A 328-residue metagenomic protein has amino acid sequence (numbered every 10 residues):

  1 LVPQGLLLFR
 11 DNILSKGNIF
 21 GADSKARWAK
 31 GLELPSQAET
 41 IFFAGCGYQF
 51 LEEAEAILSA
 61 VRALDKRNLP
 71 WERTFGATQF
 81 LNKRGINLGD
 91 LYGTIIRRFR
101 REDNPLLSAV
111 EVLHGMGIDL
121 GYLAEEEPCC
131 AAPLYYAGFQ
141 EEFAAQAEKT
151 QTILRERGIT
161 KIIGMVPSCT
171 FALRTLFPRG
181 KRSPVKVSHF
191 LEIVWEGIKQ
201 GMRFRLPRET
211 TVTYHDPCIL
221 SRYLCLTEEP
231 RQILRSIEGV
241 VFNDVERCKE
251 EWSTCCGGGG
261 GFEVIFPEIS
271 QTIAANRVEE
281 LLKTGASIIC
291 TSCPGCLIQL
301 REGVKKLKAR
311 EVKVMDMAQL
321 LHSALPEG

Functional and structural regions predicted by a protein language model:
L1-E127, L134-G164, T170, L176: Iron-sulfur-cluster electron-transfer modules
G45-G47, E126-G138, I163-T175, H215-C225 (+2 more regions): Local cysteine-cluster metal-coordination motifs and their immediate loop/turn environment, predominantly Fe-S cluster
F50-A54, F99-E102, I219-S236: Active-site glycine- and acidic-residue-rich loops that bind and position anionic ligands or nucleotide-like cofactors
R182-T210, R247, E251, L307-G328: Short, flexible loop segments at boundaries between secondary-structure elements
F204, E209-L224, G239: Catalytic cores of enzyme domains
I237-W252: Histidine/lysine/aspartate-rich catalytic loop segments that bind and position anionic ligands
I269-S287: A short, acidic, amphipathic alpha-helical segment used as a generic capping/interface helix at domain edges
